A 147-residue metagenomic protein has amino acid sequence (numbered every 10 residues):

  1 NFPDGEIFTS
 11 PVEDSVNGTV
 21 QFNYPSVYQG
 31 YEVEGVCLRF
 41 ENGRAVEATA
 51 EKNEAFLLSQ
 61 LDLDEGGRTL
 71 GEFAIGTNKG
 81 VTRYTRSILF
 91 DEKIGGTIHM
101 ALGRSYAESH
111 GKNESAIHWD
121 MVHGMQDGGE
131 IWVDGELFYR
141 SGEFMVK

Functional and structural regions predicted by a protein language model:
N1-K147: Metal/cofactor-centered catalytic core regions of large enzymes
